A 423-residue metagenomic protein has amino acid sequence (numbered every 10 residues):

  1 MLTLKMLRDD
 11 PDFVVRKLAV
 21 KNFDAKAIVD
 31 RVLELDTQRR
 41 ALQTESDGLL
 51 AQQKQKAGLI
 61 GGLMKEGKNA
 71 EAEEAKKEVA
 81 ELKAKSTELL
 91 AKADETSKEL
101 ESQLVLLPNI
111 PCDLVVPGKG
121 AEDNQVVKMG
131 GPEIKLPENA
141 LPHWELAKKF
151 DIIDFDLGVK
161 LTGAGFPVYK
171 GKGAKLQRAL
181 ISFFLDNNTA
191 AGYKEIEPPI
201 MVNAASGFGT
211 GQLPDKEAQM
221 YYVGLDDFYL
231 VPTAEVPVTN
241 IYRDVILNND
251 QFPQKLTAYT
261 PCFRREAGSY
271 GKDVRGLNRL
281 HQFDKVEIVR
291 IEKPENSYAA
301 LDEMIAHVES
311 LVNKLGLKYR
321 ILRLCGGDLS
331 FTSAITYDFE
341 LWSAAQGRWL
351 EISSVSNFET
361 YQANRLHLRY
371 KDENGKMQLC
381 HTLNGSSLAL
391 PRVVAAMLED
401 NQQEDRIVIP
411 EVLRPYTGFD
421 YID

Functional and structural regions predicted by a protein language model:
M1-I134, I152, D156: N-terminal alpha-helical targeting/anchoring segments
K26, M129-D423: TRNA-recognition modules of translation machinery and tRNA-sensing kinases, especially anticodon-binding
